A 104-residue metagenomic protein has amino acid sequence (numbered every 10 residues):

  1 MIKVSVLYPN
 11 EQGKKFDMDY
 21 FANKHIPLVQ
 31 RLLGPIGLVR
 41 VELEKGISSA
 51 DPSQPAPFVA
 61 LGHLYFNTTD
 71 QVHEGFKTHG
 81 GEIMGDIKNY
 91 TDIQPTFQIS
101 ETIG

Functional and structural regions predicted by a protein language model:
M1-G104: Macromolecular interaction modules
